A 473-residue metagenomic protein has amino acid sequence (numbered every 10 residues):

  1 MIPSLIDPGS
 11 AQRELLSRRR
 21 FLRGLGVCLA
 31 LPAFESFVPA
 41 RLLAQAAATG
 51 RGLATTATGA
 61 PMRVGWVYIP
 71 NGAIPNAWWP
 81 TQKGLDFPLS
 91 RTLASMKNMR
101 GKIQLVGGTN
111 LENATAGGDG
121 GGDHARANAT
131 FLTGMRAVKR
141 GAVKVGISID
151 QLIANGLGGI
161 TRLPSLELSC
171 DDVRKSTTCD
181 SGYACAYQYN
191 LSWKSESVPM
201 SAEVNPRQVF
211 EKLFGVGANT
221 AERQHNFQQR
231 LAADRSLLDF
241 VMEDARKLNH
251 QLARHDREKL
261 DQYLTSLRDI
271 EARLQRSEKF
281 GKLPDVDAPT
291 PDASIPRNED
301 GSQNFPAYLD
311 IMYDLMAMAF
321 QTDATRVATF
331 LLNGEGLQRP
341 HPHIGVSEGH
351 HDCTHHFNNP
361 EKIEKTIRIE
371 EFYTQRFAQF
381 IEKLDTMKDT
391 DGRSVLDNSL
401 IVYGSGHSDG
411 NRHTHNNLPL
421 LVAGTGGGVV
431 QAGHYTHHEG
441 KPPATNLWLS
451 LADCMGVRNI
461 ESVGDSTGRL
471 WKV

Functional and structural regions predicted by a protein language model:
I2-V473: Ligand-binding pockets and gating/stacking loops
